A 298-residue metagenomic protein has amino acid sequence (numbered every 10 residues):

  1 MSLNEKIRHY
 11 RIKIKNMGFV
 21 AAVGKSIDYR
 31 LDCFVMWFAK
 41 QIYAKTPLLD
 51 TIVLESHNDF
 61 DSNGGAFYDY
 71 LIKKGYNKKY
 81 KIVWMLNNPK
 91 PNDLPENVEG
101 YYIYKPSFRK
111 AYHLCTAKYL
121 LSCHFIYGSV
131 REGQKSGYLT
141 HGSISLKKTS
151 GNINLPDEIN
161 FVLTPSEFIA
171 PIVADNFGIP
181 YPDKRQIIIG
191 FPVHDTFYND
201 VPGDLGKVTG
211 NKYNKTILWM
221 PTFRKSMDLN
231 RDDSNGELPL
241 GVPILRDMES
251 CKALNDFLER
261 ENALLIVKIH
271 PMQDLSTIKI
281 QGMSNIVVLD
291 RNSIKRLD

Functional and structural regions predicted by a protein language model:
M1-D50: Membrane-proximal basic amphipathic "stem/tether" segments
K40-I42, R109-K110, F125-I126, L205-K207 (+1 more regions): Generic recognition of flexible, low-complexity loop/linker segments
L49-D200: Active-site and donor-binding regions of nucleotide-sugar-utilizing enzymes
V53-S56, G236-L245, S293-R296: Surface-exposed cleft-lining segments at the edges of enzyme active sites
S62-Y68, V193-K279: Conserved catalytic-core segment of nucleotide-activated headgroup transferases in glycan assembly
E99, I153-N154, P180, G203-D204 (+2 more regions): Short secondary-structure boundary/capping segments
I103-A117, I266, P271-D298: Donor nucleotide-activated moiety binding/catalytic core segment of transferases that use nucleotide-activated donors
Y112-L114, L155, G210, F257 (+1 more regions): Structural alpha-helical scaffold elements that stabilize or flank donor/cofactor-binding regions in carbohydrate
